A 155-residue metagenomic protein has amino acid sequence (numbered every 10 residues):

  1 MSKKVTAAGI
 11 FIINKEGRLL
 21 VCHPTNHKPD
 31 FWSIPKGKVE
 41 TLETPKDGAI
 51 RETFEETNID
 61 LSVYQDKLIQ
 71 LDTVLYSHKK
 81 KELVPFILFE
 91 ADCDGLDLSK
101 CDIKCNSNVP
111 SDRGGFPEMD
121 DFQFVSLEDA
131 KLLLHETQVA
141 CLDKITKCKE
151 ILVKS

Functional and structural regions predicted by a protein language model:
M1-I34, L61: N-terminal strand-loop-strand
V5, E16, T73-S111, Q123 (+1 more regions): Active-site-adjacent beta-strand/loop module that shapes the phosphate/pyrophosphate-binding cleft
P24, R51-E55, Q123: Short, cationic motifs built from Arg/Lys/His that form the positively charged side of catalytic pockets
P29-F31, P35, T41, L88 (+1 more regions): Functional cleft and adjacent loop/helix regions within the main domain that mediate ligand binding or catalysis
I34-Q70: The catalytic Nudix box helix
V39, A130-K131: A generic structural signal for short hydrophobic patches within well-formed alpha-helices
